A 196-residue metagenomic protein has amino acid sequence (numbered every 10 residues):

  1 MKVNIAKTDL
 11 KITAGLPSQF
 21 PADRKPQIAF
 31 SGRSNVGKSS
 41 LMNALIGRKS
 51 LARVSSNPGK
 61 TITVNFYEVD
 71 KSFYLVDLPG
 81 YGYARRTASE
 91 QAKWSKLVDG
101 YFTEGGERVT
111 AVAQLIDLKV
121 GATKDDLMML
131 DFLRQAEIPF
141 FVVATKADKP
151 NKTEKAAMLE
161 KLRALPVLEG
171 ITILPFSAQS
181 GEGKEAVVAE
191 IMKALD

Functional and structural regions predicted by a protein language model:
M1-R85, D196: Conserved G1/Walker A P-loop phosphate-binding module
I5-P17, K149-D196: Canonical P-loop GTPase G-domain recognition
R24, S50, T63, E90-W94 (+6 more regions): Helical mechanochemical/support elements of P-loop NTPase systems and associated helical scaffolds
R33, G59, D117-L118, A147 (+1 more regions): Structured loop/turn residues at secondary-structure junctions
L45-K49, F102, P166, I191: Hydrophobic aliphatic residues
Y67, T145, V187: Residue-level signal for inorganic ion chemistry
Y81-Q91, D148-N151: Flexible beta-alpha connector loops of hexameric P-loop NTPases
K96-I171: Conserved C-terminal guanine-recognition region of P-loop GTPase G domains, centered on the G4
